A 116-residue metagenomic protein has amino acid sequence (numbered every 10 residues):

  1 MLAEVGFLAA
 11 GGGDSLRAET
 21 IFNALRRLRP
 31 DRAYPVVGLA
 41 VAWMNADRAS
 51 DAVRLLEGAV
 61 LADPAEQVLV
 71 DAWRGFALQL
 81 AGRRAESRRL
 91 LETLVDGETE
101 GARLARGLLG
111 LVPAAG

Functional and structural regions predicted by a protein language model:
M1-I21: Alpha-helical segment of the N-proximal tetratricopeptide repeat
P30, P64-A65, T99-E100: Short coil turns that delineate tetratricopeptide repeat
Y34, V68-L69, R103-L104: Start-of-helix register in tetratricopeptide repeats
